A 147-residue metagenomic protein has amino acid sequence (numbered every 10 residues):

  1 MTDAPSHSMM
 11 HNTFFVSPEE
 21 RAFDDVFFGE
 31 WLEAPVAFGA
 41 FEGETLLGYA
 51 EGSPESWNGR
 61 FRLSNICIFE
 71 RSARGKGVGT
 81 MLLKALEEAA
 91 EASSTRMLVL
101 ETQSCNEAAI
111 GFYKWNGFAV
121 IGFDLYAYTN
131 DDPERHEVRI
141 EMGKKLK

Functional and structural regions predicted by a protein language model:
M1-A37: Active-site rim helix/loop that mediates acceptor-substrate recognition in acyltransferases
A37, R60, M97-V99, E141: Structural preference for beta-strand elements that scaffold enzyme active sites
G39, T45-P54, R62, C67: Conserved beta-strand in the GNAT
G43-T45, E55-N58, C105, K147: Short strand-connecting beta-turns/loops that link adjacent beta-strands
G59-R71, E101: Conserved acetyl-CoA binding element of GNAT-fold acetyltransferases
I68, G75-A90, G111-W115: Conserved acetyl-CoA-binding loop-helix of GNAT-fold acetyltransferases
R96, Q103-I110, W115-A119, Y126-K147: C-terminal "cap" of GNAT-fold acetyltransferases
